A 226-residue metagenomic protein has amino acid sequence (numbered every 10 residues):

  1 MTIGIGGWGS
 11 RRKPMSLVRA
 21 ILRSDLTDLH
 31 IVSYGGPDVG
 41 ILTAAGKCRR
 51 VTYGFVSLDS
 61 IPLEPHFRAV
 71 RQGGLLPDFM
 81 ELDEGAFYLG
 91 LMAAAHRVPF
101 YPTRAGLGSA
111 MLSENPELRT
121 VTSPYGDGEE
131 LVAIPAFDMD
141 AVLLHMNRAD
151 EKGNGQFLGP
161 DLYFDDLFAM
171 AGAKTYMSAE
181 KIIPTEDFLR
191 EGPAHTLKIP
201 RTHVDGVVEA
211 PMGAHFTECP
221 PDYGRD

Functional and structural regions predicted by a protein language model:
M1-D226: Conserved alpha/beta enzyme-core scaffold
